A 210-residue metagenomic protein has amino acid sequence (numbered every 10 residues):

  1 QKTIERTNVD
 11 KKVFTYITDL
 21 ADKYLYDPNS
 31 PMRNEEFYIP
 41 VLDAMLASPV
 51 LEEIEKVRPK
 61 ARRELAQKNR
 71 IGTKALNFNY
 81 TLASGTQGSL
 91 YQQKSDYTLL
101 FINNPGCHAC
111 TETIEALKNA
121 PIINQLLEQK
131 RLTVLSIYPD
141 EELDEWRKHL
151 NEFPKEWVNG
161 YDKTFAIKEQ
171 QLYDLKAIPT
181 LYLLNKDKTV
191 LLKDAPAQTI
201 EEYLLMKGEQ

Functional and structural regions predicted by a protein language model:
Q1-T86: Oxidative protein folding and maturation machinery
L76, T98, I178-P179: Short loop/turn microsegments at loop-to-beta-strand junctions
T81, V158-T164, D194: Short acidic-hydrophobic, aromatic-tinged amphipathic segments that line or gate anion-handling sites
G88-K118, T133-I137: Short active-site neighborhood of thiol/selenol oxidoreductases, capturing the structured segment around
S89-L90, L100, H108-T113, E128 (+3 more regions): Extended hydrophobic-aromatic, low-complexity segments
E112-N151, F165-E169: Structural microenvironment flanking redox-active thiols in thiol-disulfide oxidoreductases
T133, E156-V158: Conserved beta-strand segments of alpha/beta enzyme cores
F165-K207: Thiol/disulfide oxidoreductase modules built on the thioredoxin-like
